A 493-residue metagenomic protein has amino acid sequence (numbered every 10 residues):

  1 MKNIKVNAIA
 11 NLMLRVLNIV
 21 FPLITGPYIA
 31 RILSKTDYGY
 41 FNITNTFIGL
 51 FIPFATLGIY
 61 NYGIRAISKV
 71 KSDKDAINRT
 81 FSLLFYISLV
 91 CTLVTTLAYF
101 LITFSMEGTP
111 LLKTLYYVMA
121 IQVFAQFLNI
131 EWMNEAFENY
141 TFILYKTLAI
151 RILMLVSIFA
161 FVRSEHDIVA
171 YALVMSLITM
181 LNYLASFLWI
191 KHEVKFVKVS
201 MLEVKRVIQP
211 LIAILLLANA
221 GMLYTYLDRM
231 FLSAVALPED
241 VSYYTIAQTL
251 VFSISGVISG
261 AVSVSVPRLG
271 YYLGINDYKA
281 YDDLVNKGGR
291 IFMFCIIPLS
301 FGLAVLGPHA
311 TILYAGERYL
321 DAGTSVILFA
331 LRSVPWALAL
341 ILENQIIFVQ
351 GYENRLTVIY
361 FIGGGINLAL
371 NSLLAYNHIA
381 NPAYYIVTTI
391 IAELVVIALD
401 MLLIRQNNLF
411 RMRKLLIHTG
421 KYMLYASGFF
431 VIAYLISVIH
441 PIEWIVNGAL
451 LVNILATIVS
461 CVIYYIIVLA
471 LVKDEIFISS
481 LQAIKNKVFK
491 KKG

Functional and structural regions predicted by a protein language model:
M1-F21, D75, M201-L217, A322 (+2 more regions): N-terminal membrane topogenesis motif
N3-Y60, T96, L155, I212-P238 (+5 more regions): Signature of the first transmembrane helix
V16, P53-T56, S82-L111, V118 (+5 more regions): Alpha-helical transmembrane segments of multi-pass membrane transport and lipid-handling proteins
P27, T56-S72, A247, V251-G289 (+2 more regions): Helix-loop junctions and terminal segments of transmembrane helices in multi-pass membrane transport/translocation
A120, Y145-H192, P210, F361-A369 (+4 more regions): Hydrophobic alpha-helical transmembrane segments
F124-Y145, L331-I362: Membrane-interface junctions at transmembrane-helix termini in multi-pass inner-membrane proteins
L144, I168-A172, L184-T225, M230 (+4 more regions): Interhelical loop/hinge segments that connect adjacent transmembrane helices in multipass membrane
R411, V431-G493: Membrane-proximal transmembrane or re-entrant/amphipathic helices at the cytosolic face
